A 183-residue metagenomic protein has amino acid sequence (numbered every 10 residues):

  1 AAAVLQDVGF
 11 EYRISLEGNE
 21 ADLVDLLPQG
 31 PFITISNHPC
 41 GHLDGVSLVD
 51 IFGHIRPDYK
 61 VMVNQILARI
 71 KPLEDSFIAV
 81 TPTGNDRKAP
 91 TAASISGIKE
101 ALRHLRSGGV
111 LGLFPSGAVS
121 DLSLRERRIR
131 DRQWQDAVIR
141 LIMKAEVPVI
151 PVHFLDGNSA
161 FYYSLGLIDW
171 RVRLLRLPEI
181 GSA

Functional and structural regions predicted by a protein language model:
A1-H38, G45-S47, H54-D58, E74-D75: Membrane-anchoring hydrophobic helices of lipid-metabolizing enzymes
H38-H42, V119-S120: Gly/Ser/Thr-rich loops at beta-strand to alpha-helix junctions that form or flank small-molecule/cofactor-binding
G45-S47, P72-D75, P115-S116, L122-R127 (+1 more regions): A short secondary-structure junction signal
I51, R103, R140-L141: Hydrophobic/aromatic ligand-binding patch that stacks against planar heteroaromatic rings of cofactors or nucleotides
G53, D58-A93, L105: Conserved nucleotide-cofactor-binding alpha/beta core module
G97-S107: Short amphipathic alpha-helices and their capping/turn segments at secondary-structure boundaries
S107-A118: A structural motif
V110, L122-A183: A cross-family acyltransferase "interaction/gating" segment
